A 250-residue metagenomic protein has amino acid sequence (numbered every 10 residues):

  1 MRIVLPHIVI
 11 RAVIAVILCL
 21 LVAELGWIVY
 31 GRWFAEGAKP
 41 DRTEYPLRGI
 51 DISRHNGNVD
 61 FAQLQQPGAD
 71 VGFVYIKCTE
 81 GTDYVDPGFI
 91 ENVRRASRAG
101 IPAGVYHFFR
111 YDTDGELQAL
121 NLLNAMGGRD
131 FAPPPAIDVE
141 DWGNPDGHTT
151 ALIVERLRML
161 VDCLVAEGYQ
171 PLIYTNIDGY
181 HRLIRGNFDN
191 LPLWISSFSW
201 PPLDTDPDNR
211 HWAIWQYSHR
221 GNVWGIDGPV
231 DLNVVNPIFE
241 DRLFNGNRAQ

Functional and structural regions predicted by a protein language model:
M1-V9: N-terminal Lys/Arg-rich, disordered targeting/topogenic segments
I10-Y30: Hydrophobic membrane-insertion alpha-helices, especially the h-region of bacterial N-terminal signal peptides
R32-G37, D41-V59, Q66, I76-V161 (+1 more regions): Substrate-binding cleft of extracellular glycoside hydrolase catalytic domains
G37-G57, F61-A62, F188, L193-Q250: Functionally critical loop-and-helix segments that line ligand-binding/catalytic clefts of soluble enzyme domains
G68-G72, G100-I101, F131, N187-W194 (+1 more regions): Glycine-enriched alpha-helix->loop->beta-strand junction motifs that scaffold or abut catalytic
R98-I101, G179, Q250: Catalytic-site microenvironment of enzymes that process N-acetyl-hexosamine-containing cell-wall polysaccharides
D114, G179-F188: Glycine-rich, charge-decorated loop segments at or immediately adjacent to ligand/cofactor-binding or catalytic sites
L164-H181: Aromatic-lined carbohydrate-recognition surfaces of secreted/lumenal glycan-active proteins
